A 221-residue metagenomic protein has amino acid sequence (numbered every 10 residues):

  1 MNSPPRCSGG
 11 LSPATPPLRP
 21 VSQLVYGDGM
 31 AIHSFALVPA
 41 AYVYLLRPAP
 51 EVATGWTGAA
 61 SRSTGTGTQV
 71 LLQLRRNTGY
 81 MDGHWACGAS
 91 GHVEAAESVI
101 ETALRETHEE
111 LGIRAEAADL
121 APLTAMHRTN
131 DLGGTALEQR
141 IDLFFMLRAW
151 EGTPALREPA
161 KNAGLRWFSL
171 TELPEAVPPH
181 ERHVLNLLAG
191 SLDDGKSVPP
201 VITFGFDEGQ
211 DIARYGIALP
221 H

Functional and structural regions predicted by a protein language model:
L24-S34, D131-T135: Short, P/G- and charge-enriched loop/turn segments at secondary-structure junctions
D28-L71, G88, H92-V93, M146: Conserved N-terminal beta-strand and adjoining loop/helix that marks the start of the Nudix/MutT-like hydrolase domain
T54, G65-E110: Conserved Nudix-box catalytic region and its N-terminal flanking loop in Nudix hydrolases and closely related
R114-T124: A short coil-to-beta-strand element that immediately follows conserved catalytic motifs
M126-P154, L187-A189: Active-site-adjacent beta-strand/loop module that shapes the phosphate/pyrophosphate-binding cleft
P154-A155, P159-H221: Nudix hydrolase/Nudix homology domain
